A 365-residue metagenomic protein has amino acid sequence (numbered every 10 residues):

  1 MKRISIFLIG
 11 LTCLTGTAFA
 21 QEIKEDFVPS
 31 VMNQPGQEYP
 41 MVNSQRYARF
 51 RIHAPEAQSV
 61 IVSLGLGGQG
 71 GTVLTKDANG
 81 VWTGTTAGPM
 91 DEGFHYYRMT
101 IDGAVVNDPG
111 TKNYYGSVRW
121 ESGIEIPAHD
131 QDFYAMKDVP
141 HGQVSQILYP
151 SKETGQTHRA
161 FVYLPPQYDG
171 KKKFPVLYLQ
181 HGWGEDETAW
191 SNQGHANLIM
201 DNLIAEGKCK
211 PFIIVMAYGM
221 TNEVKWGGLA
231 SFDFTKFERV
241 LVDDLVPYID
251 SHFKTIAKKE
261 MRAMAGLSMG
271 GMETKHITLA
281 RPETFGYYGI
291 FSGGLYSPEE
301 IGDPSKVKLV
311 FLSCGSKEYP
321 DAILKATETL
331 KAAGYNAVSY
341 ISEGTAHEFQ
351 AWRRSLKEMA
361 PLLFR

Functional and structural regions predicted by a protein language model:
S5-T15: Bacterial N-terminal signal peptides
G16-A20: Sec/Tat signal peptide C-region and signal peptidase I cleavage site
Q21-E25, S30, G36-Q37, V42-I61 (+2 more regions): Non-catalytic cap/lid and distal C-terminal segments of serine-dependent acyl enzymes
